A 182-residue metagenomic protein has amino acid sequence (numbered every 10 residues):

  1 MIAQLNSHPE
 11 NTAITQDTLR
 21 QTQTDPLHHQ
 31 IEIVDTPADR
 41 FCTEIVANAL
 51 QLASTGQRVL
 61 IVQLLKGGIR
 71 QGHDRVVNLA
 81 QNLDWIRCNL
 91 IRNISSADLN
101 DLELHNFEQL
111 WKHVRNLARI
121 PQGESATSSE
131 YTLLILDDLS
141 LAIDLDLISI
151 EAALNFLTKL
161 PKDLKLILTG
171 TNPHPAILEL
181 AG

Functional and structural regions predicted by a protein language model:
M1-Q30: Extreme N-terminal, non-catalytic leader segments that precede Walker-type/kinase nucleotide-binding cores
L27-R119: Conserved P-loop
N48, D74-V77, I148-A152, L180-G182: Short, glycine/charged-enriched secondary-structure capping and boundary segments
N48-L52, F156, I177: Hydrophobic/aromatic ligand-binding patch that stacks against planar heteroaromatic rings of cofactors or nucleotides
Q57-R58, S129-T132, L164: Short coil/turn segments at beta-strand junctions that form active-site/ligand-binding loops
S95-K159: Phosphate-binding/switch loop-helix module in NTP-utilizing enzymes
L133-D137, D163-T171: Structural recognition of the conserved hydrophobic beta-strand(s) that form the central parallel beta-sheet of P-loop
T171-G182: Phosphate-binding/switch region of NTP-binding enzymes
